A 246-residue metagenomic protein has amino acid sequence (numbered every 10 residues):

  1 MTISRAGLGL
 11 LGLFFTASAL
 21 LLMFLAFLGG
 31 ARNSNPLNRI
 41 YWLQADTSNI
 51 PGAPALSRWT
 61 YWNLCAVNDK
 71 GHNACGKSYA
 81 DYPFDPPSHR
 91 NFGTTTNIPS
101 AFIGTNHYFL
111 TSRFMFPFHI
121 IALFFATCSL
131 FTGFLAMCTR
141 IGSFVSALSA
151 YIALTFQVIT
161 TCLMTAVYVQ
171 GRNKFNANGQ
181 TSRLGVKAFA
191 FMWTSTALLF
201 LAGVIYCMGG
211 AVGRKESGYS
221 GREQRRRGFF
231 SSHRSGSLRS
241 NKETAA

Functional and structural regions predicted by a protein language model:
M1, A211-A246: Intrinsically disordered, low-complexity terminal tails of fungal membrane proteins
M1-R5, S100-M115, N176-A190: Juxtamembrane membrane-interface segments at transmembrane-helix boundaries in membrane proteins
T2-N35, M115-Y168, M192-S195, L199-G210: Signature of small four-pass
M23-A26, N35-R113: A surface-exposed beta-alpha-beta supersecondary segment
S34-T47, R172-T181, S217: Interhelical loop segments of eukaryotic multi-pass membrane proteins
W59-L64, K187-F200: Hydrophobic alpha-helical transmembrane segments
N68-A80, N178-K187, Y206-G221: Alpha-helical membrane-embedding segments and immediately adjacent membrane-interface amphipathic helices
Q157-V186: C-terminal transmembrane bundle
